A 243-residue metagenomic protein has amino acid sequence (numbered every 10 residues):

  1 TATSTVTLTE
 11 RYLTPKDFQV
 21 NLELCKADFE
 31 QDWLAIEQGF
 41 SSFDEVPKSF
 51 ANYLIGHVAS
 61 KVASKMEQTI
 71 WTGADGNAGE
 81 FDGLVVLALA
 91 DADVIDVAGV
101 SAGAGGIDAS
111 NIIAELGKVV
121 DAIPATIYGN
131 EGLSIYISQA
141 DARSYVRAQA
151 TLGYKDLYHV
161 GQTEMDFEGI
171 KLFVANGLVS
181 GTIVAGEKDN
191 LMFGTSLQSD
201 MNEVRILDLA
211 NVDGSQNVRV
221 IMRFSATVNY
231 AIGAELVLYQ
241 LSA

Functional and structural regions predicted by a protein language model:
T1-I36: Assembly/oligomerization interface modules of large self-assembling protein complexes
Q19, I55, N130-G132, N217: Extracellular structured ligand-interaction cores
C25, F29-D32, I36, I137-D141 (+2 more regions): Helix N-cap / beta->alpha transition motif
W33-D121, Q240-A243: Alpha-helical scaffold segments that mediate packing/assembly in large oligomeric complexes
A59, A63, E67, Q139 (+2 more regions): Internal mixed-charge
A88-S110, S144-A243: Sequence/fold signature of self-assembling virion shell proteins
I113-T151: Ordered core of a single globular domain
